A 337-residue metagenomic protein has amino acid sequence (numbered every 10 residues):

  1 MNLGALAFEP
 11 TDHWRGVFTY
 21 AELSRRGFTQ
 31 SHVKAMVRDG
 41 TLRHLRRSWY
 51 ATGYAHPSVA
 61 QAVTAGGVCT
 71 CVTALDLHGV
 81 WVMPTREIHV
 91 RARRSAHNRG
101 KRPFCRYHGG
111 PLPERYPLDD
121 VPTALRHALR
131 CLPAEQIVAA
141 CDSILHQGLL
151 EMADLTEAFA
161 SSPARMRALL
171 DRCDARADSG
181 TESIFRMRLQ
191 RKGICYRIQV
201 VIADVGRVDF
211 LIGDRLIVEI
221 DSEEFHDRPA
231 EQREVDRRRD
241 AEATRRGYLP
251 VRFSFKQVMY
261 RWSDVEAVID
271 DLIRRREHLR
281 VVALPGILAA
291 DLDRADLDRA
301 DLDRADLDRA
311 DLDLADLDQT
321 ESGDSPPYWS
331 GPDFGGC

Functional and structural regions predicted by a protein language model:
M1-S162, L169, R274-C337: Short gly/ser-rich loop at a beta-strand->alpha-helix junction or flexible surface loop bordering the NTP-binding
L145-L302, L312-C337: Surface segments flanking catalytic/ligand-binding clefts of nucleic-acid enzymes
